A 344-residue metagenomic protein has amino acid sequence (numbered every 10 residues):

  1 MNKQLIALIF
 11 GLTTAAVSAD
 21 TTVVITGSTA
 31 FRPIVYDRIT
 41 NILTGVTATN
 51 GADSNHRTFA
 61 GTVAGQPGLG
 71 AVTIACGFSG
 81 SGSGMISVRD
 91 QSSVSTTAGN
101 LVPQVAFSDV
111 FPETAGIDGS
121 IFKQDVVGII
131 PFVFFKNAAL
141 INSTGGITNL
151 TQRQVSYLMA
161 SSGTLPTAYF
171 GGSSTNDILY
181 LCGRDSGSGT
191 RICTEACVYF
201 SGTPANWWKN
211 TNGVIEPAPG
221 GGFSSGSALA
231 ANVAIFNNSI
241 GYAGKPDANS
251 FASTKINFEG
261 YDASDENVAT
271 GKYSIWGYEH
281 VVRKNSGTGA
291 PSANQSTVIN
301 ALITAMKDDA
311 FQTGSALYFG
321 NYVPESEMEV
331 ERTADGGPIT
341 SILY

Functional and structural regions predicted by a protein language model:
M1-L5: Positively charged n-region of N-terminal signal peptides that target proteins for export
A7-I9: Sec-dependent N-terminal signal peptides
T13-T14: N-terminal signal peptide c-region/cleavage motif recognized by signal peptidases
A19-Y344: Flexible loop/hinge segments at secondary-structure junctions
